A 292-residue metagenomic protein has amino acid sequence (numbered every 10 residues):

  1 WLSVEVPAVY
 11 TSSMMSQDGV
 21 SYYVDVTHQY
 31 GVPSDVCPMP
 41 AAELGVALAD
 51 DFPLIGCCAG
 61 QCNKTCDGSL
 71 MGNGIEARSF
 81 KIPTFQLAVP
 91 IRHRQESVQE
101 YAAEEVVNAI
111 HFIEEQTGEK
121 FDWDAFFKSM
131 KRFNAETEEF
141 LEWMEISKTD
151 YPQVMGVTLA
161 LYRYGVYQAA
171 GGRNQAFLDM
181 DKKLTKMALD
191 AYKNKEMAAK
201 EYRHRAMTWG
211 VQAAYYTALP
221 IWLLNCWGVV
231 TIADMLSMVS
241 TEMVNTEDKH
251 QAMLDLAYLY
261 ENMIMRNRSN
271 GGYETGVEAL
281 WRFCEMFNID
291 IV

Functional and structural regions predicted by a protein language model:
W1-F52, G56-G60, K64-N73: An N-terminal, globular interaction/scaffold subdomain
L2-D18, Y22, G210-E285: Redox- and metal-dependent alpha/beta enzyme cores, enriched for Fe-S-associated oxidoreductases and cofactor-handling
Y23-V32, A102-I113, Q251-N262: A polyampholytic, Gly/Pro-enriched intrinsically disordered region
S34-A47, I113-K131, Y258-L280, E285: Extended, charge-rich low-complexity interaction segments
A42-F112: Acidic/His-rich segments in extracytoplasmic proteins that coordinate ligands and/or metal ions
I55-G56, C284, N288-V292: Proline-aspartate-enriched helix->loop->beta-strand connector
H111-M243: A charged, amphipathic alpha-helical module
